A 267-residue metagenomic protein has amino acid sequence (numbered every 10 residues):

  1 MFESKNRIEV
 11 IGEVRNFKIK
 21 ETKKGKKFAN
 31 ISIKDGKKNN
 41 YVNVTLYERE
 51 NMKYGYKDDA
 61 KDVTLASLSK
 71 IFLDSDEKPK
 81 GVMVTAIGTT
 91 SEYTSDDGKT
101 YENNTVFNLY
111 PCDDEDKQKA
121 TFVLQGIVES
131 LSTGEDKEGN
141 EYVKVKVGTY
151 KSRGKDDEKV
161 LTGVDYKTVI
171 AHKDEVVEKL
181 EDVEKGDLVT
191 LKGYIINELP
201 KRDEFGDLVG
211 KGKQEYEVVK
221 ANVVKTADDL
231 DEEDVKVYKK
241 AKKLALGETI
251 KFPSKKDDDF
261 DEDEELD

Functional and structural regions predicted by a protein language model:
M1-E9, R15-N39, S69-K80, T89-N103 (+2 more regions): Single-stranded nucleic-acid-binding OB-fold domains
M1-I8, K18-G25, Y110-D267: Acidic, gly/ser/pro-rich intrinsically disordered tails
E9-E13, N30-S32, N43, M83-T85 (+3 more regions): Beta-strand secondary-structure signal
V14, G25-K26, Y47-R49, A60-F72 (+1 more regions): Solvent-exposed, charged interface segments at domain starts and junctions
K27-V63: Short, contiguous, well-structured surface segments enriched in hydrophobic/aromatic residues
T45, M52-Y54, K99, N140 (+1 more regions): Intrinsically disordered, low-complexity segments enriched in small/polar residues
K53-V84, D174-K192: Short nucleic-acid-contacting surface segments enriched for D/E, G, S/T with interspersed K/R
G81-V128: Extracellular-facing segments of soluble proteins and assemblies that are Gly/Ser/Thr-biased and enriched in aromatics
